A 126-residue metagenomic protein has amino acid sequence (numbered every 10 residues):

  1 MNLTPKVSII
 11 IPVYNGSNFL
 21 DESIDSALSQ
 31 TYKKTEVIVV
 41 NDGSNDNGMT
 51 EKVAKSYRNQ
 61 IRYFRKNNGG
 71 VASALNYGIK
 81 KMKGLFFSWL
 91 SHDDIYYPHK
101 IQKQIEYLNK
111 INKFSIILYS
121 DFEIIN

Functional and structural regions predicted by a protein language model:
M1-N126: Nucleotide-sugar donor-binding/catalytic module of glycosyltransferases that assemble extracellular/cell-envelope
